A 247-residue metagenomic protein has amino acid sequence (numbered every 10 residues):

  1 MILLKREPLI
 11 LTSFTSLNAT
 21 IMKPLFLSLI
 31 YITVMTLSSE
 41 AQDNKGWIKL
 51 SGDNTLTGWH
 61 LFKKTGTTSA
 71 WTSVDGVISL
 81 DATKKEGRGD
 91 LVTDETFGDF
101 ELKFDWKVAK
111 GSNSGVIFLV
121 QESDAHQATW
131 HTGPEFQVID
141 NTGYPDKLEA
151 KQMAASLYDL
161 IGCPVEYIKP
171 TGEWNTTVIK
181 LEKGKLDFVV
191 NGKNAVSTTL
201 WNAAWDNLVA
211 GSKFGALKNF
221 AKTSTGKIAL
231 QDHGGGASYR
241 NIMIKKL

Functional and structural regions predicted by a protein language model:
M1-D43: Bacterial Sec-dependent N-terminal signal peptides
Q42-L247: Carbohydrate-interacting regions of secretory-pathway proteins
